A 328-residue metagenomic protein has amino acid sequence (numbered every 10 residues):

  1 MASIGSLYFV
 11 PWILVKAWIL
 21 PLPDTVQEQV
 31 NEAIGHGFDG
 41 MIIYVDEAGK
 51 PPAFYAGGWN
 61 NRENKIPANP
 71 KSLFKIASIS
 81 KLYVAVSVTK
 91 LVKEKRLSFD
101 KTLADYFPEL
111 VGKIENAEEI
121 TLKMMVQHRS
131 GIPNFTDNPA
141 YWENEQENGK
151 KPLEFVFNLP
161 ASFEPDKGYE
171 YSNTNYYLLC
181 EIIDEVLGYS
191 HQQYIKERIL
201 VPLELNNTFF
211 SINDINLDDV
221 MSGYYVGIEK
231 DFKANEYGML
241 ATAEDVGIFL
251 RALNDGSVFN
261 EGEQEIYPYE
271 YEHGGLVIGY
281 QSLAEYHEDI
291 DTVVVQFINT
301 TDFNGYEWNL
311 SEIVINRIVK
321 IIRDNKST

Functional and structural regions predicted by a protein language model:
M1-A56, G227-T328: Catalytic loop of the DD-peptidase/beta-lactamase superfamily, centered on the K-T-G motif and neighboring
T25, D46-P51, N69, I114 (+10 more regions): Bimodal feature
D39, N64-M124, F163-Y171, A234-Y237 (+1 more regions): Short active-site loop at a secondary-structure junction that contains or immediately precedes the catalytic residue(s)
F54-N61, D218-Y224: Short, flexible, mixed-charge acidic loops at enzyme active sites
E115-L283: Short, surface-exposed loop or secondary-structure junction motifs that flank catalytic or metal-binding residues
